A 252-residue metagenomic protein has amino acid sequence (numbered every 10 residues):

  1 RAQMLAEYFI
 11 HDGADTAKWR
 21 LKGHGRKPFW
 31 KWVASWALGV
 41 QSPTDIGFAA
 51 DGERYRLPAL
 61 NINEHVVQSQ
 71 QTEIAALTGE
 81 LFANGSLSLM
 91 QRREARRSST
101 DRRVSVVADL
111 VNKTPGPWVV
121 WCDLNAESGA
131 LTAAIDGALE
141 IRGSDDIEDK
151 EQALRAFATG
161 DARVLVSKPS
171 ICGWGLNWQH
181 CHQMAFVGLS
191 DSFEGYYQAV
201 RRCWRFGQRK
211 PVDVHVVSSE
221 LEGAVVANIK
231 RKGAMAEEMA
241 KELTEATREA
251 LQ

Functional and structural regions predicted by a protein language model:
R1-I46, Q208: Conserved P-loop NTPase motor "coupling/switch" region that bridges the ATPase
R1-T16, T44-A76, V107: Interdomain hinge/linker at the junction between the two RecA-like core domains of SF2 helicases
F9-G13, Q70-T72, A126, I171-G173 (+3 more regions): Conserved nucleotide-binding/hydrolysis micro-motifs of P-loop NTPases
G23, P28, N61-D101: Conserved interdomain linker/interface between the two RecA-like ATPase lobes of SF2 helicase motors
Q91, R96-D123, A130: Conserved interdomain hinge at the start of the Helicase C-terminal
V119-W121, G129-A130, D136-C172: Conserved helicase ATPase core of P-loop NTP-dependent helicases/translocases
L176-L189, V212-V216: A short beta-strand element within the Helicase C-terminal
D191-Q252: A conserved SF2-helicase RecA2
